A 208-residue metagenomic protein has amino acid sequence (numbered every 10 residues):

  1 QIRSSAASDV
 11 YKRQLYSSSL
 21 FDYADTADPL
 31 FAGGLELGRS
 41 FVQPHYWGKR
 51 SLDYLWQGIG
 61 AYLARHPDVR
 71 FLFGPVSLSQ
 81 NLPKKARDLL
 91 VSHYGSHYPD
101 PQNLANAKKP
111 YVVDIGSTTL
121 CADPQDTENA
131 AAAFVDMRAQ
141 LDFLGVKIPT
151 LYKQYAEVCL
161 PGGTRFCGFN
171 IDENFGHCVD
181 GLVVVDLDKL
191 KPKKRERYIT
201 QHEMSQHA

Functional and structural regions predicted by a protein language model:
Q1-A7, Y11: Single conserved hydrophobic/aromatic residue that forms the stacking wall/gate of nucleotide- or nucleobase-binding
K12-A27: Short acidic (Asp/Glu) patches
G34-L37, L63-S77: Conserved GNAT acetyl-CoA-binding A-motif
G38-G48: A short, internal acetyl-CoA/4′-phosphopantetheine-binding micro-motif in the GNAT/acyltransferase core
V42, F73-K84, F143: Conserved beta-strand-loop-alpha-helix junction that forms the acyl-donor binding cleft
W47-A61: Conserved acetyl-CoA-binding loop-helix of GNAT-fold acetyltransferases
D100-Y152: A conserved mid-domain beta-alpha-beta active-site/ligand-binding segment of alpha/beta enzyme cores
K153, G162-H202: C-terminal/domain-terminus segments
